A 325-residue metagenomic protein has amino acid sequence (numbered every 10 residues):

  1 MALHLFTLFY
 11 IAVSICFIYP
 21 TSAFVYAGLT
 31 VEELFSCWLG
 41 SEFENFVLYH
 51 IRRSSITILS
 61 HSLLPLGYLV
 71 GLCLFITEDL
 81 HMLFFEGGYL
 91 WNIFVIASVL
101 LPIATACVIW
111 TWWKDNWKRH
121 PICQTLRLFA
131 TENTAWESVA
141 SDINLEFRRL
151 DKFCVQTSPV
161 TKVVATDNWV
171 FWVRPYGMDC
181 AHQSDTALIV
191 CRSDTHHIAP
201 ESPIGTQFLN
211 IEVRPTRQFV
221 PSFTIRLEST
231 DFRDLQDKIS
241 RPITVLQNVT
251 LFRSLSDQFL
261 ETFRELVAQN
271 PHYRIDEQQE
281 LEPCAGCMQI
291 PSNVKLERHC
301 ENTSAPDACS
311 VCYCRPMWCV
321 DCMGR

Functional and structural regions predicted by a protein language model:
M1-Q278, N302-T303: Non-catalytic localization and substrate-recognition regions of ubiquitin/SUMO ligases
Y273, E277, A308-P316: Amphipathic alpha-helical protein-protein interaction segments
L281-C284, P316: Residues immediately within or flanking Cys/His clusters that coordinate Zn2+ in small zinc-binding modules
C284-M288, R325: Short cysteine-rich clusters marking metal-coordination/redox-active sites
P291-V294, W318: Cys/His-rich microdomains that often coordinate metals
K295-T303: Short cysteine/histidine-rich zinc-coordinating motifs and their immediately flanking basic loops
P306-C309, R325: Hydrophobic, well-ordered secondary-structure scaffolds
Y313-R325: Cys/His-coordinated zinc-finger cores
